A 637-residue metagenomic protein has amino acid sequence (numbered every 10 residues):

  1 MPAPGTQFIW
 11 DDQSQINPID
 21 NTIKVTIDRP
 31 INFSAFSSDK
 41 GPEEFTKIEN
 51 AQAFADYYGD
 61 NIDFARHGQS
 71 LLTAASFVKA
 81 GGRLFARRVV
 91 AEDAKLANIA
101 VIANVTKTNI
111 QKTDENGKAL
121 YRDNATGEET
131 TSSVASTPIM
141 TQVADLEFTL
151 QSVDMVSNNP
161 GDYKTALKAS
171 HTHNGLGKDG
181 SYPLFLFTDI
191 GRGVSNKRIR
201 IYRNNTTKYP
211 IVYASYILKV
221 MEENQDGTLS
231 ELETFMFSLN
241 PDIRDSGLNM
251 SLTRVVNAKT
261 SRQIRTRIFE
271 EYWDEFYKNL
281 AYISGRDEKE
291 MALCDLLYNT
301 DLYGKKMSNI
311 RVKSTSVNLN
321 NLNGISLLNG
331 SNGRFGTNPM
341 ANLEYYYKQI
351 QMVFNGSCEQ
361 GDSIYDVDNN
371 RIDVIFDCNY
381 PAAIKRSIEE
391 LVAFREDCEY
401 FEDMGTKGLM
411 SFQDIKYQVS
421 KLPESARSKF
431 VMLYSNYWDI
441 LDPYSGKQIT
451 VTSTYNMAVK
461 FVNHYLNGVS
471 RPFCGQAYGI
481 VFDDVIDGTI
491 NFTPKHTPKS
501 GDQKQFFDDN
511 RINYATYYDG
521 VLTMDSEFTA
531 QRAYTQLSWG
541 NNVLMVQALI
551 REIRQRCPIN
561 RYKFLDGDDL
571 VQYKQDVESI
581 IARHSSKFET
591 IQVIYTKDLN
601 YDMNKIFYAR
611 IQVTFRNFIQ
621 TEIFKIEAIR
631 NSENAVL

Functional and structural regions predicted by a protein language model:
M1-D114, L120-D123, E129, V134-D162 (+9 more regions): Structured, hydrophobic secondary-structure cores that serve as assembly/anchoring elements
D162-D189, V194-N196, L218: Long, contiguous regulatory modules within eukaryotic nuclear regulatory proteins
A169, V194-K208, F235: Broad, structure-driven detector of short, well-ordered beta-strand segments within folded domains
T206-I217, F607: A short, compositionally biased
Y216-M221, I611: A short beta-strand signature
G227-E233: Surface-exposed loop/edge segments in extracytoplasmic proteins
F237-F269: E2/UBC-UEV (E2-variant) core
Y272-C358: Long, low-complexity, polar/charged, intrinsically disordered or flexibly structured peripheral segments
